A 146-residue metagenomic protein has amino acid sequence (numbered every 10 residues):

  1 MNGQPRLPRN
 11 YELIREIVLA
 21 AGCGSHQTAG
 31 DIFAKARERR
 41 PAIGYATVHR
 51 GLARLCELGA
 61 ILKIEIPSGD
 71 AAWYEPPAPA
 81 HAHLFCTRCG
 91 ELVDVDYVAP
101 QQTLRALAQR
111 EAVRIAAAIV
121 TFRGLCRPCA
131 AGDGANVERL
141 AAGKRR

Functional and structural regions predicted by a protein language model:
M1-R15: Short alpha-helical segments that sit at the start of domains
L13-A21, K35: Short amphipathic alpha-helical elements of helix-turn-helix/winged-helix folds
A21-T28: Short capping segments at the starts of secondary-structure elements
T28-P41: DNA-recognition alpha helix
V48-L58: Basic amphipathic alpha-helical segments that dock to polyanions
A60-K63, P67-R146: Non-DNA-binding regulatory cores of transcription-related proteins, predominantly C-terminal effector-binding
